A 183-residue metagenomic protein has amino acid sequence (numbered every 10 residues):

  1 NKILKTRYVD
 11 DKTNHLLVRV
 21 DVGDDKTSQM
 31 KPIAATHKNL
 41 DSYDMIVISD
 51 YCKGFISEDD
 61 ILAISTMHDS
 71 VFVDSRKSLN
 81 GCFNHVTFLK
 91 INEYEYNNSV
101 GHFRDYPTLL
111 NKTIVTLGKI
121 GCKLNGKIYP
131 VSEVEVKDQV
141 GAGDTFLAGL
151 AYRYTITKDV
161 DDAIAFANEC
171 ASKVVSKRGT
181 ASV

Functional and structural regions predicted by a protein language model:
N1-M45: Conserved N-terminal subdomain of the carbohydrate kinase-like
V9, V86-Y94: Non-cysteine beta-strand/loop elements that form the S-adenosyl-L-methionine
V22, I91, P130-E133: Active-site donor-binding loop signature of nucleotide-sugar glycosyltransferases
N39-M45, D59-H85, N97-V183: Conserved phosphate-binding/catalytic region of the ribokinase-like
Y43-F55: Short acidic, glycine-rich surface-loop motifs adjacent to enzyme active sites
